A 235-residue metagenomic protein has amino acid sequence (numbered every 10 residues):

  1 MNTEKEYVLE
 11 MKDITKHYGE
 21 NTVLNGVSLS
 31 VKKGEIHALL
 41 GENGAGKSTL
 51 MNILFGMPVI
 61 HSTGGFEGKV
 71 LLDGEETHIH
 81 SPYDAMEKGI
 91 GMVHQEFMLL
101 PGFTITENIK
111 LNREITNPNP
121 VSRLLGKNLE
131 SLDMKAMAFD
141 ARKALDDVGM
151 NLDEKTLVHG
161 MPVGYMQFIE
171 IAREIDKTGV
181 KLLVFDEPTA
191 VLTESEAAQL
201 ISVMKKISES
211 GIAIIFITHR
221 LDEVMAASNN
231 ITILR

Functional and structural regions predicted by a protein language model:
N2-R235: Hydrophobic alpha-helical bundles that form the membrane domains of multi-pass transporters
